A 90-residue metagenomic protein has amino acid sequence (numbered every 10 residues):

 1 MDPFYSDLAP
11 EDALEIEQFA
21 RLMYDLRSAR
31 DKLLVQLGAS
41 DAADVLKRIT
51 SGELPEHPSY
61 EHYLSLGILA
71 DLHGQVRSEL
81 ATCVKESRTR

Functional and structural regions predicted by a protein language model:
M1-E17: Short, charge-rich amphipathic alpha-helices with coiled-coil/heptad character
P3, K85-R90: Short acidic DE-rich linear segments
L8, E15, L22, P55-P58 (+1 more regions): Surface positions of alpha-helical coiled-coils, especially the charged/polar e/g heptad sites that form inter-helical
D12, F19-L26, R30-L33, L69-V76 (+1 more regions): Amphipathic alpha-helical coiled-coil segments
E15-Q18, K32, D44, S59: Exposed alpha-helical structural elements
L34-E56: Short E/K-rich amphipathic alpha-helical oligomerization segments
S40, E56, H73, R77-L80 (+1 more regions): Amphipathic alpha-helical interaction segments
E61-D71: Short, hydrophobic/amphipathic alpha-helical patches that form generic packing surfaces within helical domains
